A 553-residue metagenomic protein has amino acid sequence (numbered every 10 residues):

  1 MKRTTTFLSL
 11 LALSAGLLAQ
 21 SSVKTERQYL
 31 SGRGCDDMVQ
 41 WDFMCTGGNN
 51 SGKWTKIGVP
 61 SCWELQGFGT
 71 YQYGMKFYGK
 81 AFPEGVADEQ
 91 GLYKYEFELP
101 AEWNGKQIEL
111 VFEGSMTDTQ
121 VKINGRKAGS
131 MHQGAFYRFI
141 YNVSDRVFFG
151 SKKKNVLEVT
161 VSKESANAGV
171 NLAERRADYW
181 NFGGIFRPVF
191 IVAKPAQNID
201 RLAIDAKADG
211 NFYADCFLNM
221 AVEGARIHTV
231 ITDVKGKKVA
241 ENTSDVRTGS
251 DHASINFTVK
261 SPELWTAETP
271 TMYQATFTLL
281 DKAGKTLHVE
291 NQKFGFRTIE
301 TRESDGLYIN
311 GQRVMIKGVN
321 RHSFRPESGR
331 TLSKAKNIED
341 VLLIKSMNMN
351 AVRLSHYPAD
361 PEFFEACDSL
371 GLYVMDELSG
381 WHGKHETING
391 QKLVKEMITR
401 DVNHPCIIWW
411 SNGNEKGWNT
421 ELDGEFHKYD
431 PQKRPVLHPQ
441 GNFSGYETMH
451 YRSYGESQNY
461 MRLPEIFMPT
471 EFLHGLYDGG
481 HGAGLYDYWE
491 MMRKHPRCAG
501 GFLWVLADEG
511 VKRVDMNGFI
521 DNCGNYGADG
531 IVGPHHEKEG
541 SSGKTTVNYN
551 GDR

Functional and structural regions predicted by a protein language model:
M1-T25: Bacterial Sec-dependent N-terminal signal peptides
Q20-V111, S165-D178, F182-I185, H535-R553: Extended carbohydrate-recognition surfaces in non-catalytic/accessory domains of CAZymes and lectin-like proteins
M44-G48, D88-I199, P361, Y373 (+2 more regions): Accessory beta-strand-rich segments of carbohydrate-active enzymes
S61, Q66-I123, A128-Q133, V192-D205 (+4 more regions): Active-site-adjacent substrate/metal-binding segments within catalytic domains of carbohydrate-active enzymes
V121-I123, N211-V246, A253-I255, A275: Beta-strand-rich binding/interaction modules
Y141-F149, I255-P270: Signal that preferentially marks extracellular ectodomain short beta-strand elements of beta-sandwich modules
V156-V159, T269-D281: Short, aromatic- and glycine-rich surface loops/edge beta-strands on solvent-exposed regions
V341-I344, A351-G540: Substrate-binding/catalytic cleft of secreted carbohydrate-active enzymes, primarily glycoside hydrolases
